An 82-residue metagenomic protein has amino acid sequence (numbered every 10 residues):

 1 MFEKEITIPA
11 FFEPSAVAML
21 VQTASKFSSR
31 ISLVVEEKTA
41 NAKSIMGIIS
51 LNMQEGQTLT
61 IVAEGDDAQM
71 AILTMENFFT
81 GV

Functional and structural regions predicted by a protein language model:
M1-E5, T58-T60: Intrinsic-disorder/low-complexity, polar/charged segments enriched in Ser/Thr/Lys/Arg/Asp/Glu/Gln
E5-N41, M46, S50-L51: Compact, glycine-rich, soluble single-domain proteins
S50-V82: C-terminal structural segments of small proteins and small subunits
